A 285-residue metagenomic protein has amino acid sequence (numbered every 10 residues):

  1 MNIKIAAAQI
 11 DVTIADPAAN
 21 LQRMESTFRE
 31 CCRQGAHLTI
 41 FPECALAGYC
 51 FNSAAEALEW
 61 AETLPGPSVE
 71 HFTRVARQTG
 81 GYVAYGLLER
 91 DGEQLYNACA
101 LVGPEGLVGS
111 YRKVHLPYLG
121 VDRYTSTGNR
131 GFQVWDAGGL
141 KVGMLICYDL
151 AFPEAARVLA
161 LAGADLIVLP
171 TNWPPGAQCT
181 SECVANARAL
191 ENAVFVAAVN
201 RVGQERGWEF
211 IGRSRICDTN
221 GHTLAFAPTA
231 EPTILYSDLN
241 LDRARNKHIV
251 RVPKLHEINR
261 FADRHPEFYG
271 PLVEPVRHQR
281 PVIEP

Functional and structural regions predicted by a protein language model:
M1-A7: Extreme N-terminal starter segment of soluble prokaryotic enzymes
Q9-I14: Short polar catalytic/cofactor-binding loops
P17, S26-S110, P175-V194: Cys-nucleophile CN-hydrolase/nitrilase-fold catalytic domain and related Cys-dependent amidase chemistry that acts on
P67-Y82, L150-L235: CN hydrolase (nitrilase-like) catalytic-core segments centered on the catalytic cysteine and neighboring Lys/Glu
R90-A162, P174-C183, A187, F210 (+1 more regions): Active-site catalytic loop in hydrolytic enzyme cores
V134, R201-P285: C-terminal beta-strand edge segments of enzyme domains
